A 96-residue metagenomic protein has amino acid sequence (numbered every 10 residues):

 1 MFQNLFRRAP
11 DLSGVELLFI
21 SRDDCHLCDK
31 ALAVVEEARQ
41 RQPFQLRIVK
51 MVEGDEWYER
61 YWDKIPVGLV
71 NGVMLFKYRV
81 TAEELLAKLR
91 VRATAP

Functional and structural regions predicted by a protein language model:
M1-F6, P96: N-terminal targeting signals for export/organelle localization
F6-E37: Local sequence-structure signature of Cys/Sec-based thiol-disulfide redox active-site neighborhoods
D29-A33, E59-R60, V80: Generic recognition of short, well-ordered alpha-helical segments
R39-P43: Short helix-capping segments at alpha-helix termini
F44-D55: Thiol-based oxidoreductase modules, predominantly thioredoxin-like and allied folds used for disulfide exchange
W62-G68: Structural micro-motif
V70-P96: Non-catalytic, surface beta->alpha helical segment in thiol-disulfide oxidoreductase systems
